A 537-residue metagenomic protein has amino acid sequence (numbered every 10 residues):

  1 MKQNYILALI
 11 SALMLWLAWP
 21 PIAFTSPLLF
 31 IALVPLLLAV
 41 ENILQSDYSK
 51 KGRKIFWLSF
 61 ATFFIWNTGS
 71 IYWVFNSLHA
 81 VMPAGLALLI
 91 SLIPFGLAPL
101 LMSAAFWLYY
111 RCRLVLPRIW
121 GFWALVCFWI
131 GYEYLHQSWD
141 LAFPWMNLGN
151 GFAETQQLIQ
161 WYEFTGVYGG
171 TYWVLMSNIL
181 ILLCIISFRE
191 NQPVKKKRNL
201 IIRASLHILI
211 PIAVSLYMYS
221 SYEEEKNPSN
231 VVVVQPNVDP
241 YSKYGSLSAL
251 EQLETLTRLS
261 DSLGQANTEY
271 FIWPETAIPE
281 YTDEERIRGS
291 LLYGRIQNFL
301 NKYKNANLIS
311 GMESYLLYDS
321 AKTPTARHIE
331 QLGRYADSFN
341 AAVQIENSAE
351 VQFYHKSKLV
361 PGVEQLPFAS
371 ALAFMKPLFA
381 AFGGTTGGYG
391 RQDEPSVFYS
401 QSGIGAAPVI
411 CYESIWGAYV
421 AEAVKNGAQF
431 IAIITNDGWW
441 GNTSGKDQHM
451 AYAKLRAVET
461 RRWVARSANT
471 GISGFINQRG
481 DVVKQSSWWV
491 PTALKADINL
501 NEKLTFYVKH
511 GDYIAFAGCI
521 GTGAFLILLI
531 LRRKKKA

Functional and structural regions predicted by a protein language model:
M1-Y219, N442, A453-R456, T470 (+2 more regions): Membrane-embedded alpha-helical bundles of multi-pass enzymes that act on lipidic or dolichyl-linked glycan substrates
I22-P35, W66-W73, Q235-N237, T268-D283 (+2 more regions): Short, conserved active-site loops that position catalytic residues or coordinate cofactors/metal ions across diverse
L86, I90, P94, S242-S246 (+1 more regions): Active-site oxyanion-binding pockets that recognize sulfate/phosphate
A105, S260-D261, P395: Generic structural signal for well-ordered alpha-helices, preferentially at hydrophobic/aromatic core positions
W139-F143, E225, Y335-A336: Short glycine/proline-enriched turns and hinge-like loops at secondary-structure junctions
F152, V233-V238, K358, I498-L500: Short, small-residue-rich loop/turn micro-motifs
E154-Q160, L209-N301: Membrane-interface segments at or immediately adjacent to transmembrane helices that form the boundary between
S248, E254, W273-A537: Solvent-exposed soluble domains appended to multi-pass membrane proteins
